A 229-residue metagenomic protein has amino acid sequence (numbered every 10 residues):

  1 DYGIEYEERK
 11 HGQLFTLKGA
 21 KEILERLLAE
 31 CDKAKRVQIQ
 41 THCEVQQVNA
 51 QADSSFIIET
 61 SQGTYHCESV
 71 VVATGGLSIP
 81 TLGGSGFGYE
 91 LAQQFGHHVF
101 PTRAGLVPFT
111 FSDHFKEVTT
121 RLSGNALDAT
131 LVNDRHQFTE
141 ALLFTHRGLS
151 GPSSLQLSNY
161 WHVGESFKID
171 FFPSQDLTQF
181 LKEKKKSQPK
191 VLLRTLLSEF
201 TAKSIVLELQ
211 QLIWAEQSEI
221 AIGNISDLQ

Functional and structural regions predicted by a protein language model:
D1-Y6: Conserved FAD-binding subdomain of flavin-dependent enzymes
K10-A29, Q40, I79-G83, T110-H114 (+1 more regions): Short beta-strand to alpha-helix junction loop
A34-Q40, Q62-H66: Glycine-rich phosphate-binding loop signature in dinucleotide/nucleotide-binding domains
I39-C43, T60, P101-R103: Short loop/edge segments at beta-strand edges and connector loops that shape dinucleotide/nucleotide cofactor-binding
T41-S55: A conserved short coil-to-beta-strand element within the FAD-binding core of flavoproteins
V45, Y65-G84, A92-Q93, L142-R147: Short hydrophobic core segments
T81-V107, R121: Central helical "cap/lid" subdomain
H98-P101, F109-D227: An anion/pyrophosphate-binding glycine-rich loop and adjacent beta-alpha core in soluble alpha-beta enzymes
